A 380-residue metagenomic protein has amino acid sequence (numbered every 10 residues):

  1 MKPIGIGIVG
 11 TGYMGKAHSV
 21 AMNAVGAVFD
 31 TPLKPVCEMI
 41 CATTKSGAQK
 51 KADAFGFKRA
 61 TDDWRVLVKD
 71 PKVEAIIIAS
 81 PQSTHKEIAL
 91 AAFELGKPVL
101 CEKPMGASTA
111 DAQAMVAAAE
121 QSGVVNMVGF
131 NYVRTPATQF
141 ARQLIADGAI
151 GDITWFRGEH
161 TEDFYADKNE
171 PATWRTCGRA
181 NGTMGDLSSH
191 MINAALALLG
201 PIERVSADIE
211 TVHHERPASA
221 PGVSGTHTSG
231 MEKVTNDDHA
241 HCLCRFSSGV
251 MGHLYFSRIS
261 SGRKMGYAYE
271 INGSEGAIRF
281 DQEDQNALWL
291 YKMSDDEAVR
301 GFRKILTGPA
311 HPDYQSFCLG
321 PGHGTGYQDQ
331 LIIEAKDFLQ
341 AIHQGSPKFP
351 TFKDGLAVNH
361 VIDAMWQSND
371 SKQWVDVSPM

Functional and structural regions predicted by a protein language model:
M1-F55: N-terminal Rossmann-like dinucleotide-binding module
G12, K16, N131, H214-D237 (+3 more regions): C-terminal glycine/acidic-rich active-site capping loop/insertion
V25, F29, A75-I77, D284 (+3 more regions): C-terminal helix-rich "cap/oligomerization" subdomain common to oxidoreductases
D30, R59-P71: Short acidic low-complexity segments
T61, C101, N126-V128, R157 (+1 more regions): Hydrophobic residues in well-ordered beta-strands that form the structural core
A75, P81-R134, G148: Beta-strand-loop-alpha-helix segment that lines the small-molecule cofactor/substrate pocket of alpha/beta enzymes
Y132-V234, L288, K372: Predominantly a Rossmann-like dinucleotide-binding segment in NAD(P)-dependent oxidoreductases
S189, Y255-K264, H323-G326: Glycine-rich phosphate/pyrophosphate-binding beta-alpha loops
